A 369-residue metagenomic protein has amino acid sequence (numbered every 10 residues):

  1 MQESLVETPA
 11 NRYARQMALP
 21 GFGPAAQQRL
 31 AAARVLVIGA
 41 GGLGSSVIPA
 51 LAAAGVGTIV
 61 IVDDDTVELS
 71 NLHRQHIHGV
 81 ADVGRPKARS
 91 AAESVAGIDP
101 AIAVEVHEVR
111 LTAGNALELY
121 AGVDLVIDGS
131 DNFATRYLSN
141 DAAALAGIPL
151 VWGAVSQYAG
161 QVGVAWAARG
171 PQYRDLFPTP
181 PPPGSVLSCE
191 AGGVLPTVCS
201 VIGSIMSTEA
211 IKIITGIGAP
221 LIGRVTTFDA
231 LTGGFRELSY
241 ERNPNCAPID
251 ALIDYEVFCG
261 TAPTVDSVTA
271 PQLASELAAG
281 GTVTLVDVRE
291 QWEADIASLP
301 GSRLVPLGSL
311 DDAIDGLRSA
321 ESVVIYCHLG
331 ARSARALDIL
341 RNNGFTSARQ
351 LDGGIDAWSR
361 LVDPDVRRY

Functional and structural regions predicted by a protein language model:
M1-L36, L69-S70, D254-P263: N-terminal charged helix/coil linker that caps or initiates catalytic domains
M1-V6, V35, N115-L125, G129-T264: Glycine-rich phosphate/adenylate-binding loop
Q2, R15, E93, T226-V283 (+2 more regions): Rhodanese-like catalytic fold shared by cysteine-dependent sulfurtransferases and DSP/PTP-type phosphatases
S4-L5, I61-D99: Glycine-rich phosphate-binding loop and adjoining beta1-alpha1-beta2 segment of Rossmann-like nucleotide-binding folds
A26-A52, T58-D63: Glycine-rich adenosine-cofactor-binding loop
L30, L119-A121, L317-R318: A short, aliphatic-rich alpha-helical micro-motif
G42-S45, A50, V56, T66-V67 (+3 more regions): Residue-level detector of alpha-helix initiation sites
G84-R136: A structured beta-alpha segment of the ubiquitous adenosine-cofactor-binding alpha/beta core
